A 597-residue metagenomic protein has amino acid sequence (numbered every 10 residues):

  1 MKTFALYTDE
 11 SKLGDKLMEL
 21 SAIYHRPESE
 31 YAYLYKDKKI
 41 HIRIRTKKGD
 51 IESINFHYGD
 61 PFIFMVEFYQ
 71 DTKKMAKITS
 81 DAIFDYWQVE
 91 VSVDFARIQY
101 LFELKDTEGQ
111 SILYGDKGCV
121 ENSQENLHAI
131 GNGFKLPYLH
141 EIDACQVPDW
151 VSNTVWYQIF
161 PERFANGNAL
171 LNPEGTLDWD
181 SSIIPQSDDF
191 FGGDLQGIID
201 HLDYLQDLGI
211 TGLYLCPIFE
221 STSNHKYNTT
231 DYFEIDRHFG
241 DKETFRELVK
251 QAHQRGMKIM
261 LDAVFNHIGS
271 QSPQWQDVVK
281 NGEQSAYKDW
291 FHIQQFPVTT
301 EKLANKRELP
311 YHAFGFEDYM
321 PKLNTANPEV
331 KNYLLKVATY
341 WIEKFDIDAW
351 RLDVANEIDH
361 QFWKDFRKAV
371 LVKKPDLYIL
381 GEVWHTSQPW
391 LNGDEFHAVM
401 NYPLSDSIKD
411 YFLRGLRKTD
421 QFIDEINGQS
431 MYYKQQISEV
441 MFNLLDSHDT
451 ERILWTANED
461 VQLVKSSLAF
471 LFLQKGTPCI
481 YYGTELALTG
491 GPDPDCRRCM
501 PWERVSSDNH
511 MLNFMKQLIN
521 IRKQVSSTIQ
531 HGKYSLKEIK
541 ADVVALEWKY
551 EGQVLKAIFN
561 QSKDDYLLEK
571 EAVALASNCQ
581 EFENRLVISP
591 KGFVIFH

Functional and structural regions predicted by a protein language model:
F4-D50, Q124-D149: Non-catalytic, glycine-rich low-complexity segments
G14-D15, N427-S430, Y481-Y482, L488-P492 (+2 more regions): Glycan-recognition and catalytic regions of carbohydrate-active enzymes
A22, W156, F160-T211, I218-T339 (+3 more regions): Substrate-binding/active-site clefts of carbohydrate-active enzymes
K47-A96, K105-N122: Aromatic-rich carbohydrate-binding modules that target alpha-glucans
K48, I98, F582-H597: C-terminal beta-strand-rich structural cap/linker in extracellular carbohydrate-active enzymes
V155-Y157, L213-L215, I259-L261, W350 (+4 more regions): Hydrophobic faces of well-ordered beta-strands that scaffold small-molecule active sites in alpha/beta enzyme cores
E162, E174, N392-A398, E439-D446 (+2 more regions): Aromatic/acidic polysaccharide-binding cleft in carbohydrate-active enzymes
V249-M257, H267, S272-E283, E343 (+2 more regions): Active-site-proximal helices and loops of the catalytic beta/alpha 8
